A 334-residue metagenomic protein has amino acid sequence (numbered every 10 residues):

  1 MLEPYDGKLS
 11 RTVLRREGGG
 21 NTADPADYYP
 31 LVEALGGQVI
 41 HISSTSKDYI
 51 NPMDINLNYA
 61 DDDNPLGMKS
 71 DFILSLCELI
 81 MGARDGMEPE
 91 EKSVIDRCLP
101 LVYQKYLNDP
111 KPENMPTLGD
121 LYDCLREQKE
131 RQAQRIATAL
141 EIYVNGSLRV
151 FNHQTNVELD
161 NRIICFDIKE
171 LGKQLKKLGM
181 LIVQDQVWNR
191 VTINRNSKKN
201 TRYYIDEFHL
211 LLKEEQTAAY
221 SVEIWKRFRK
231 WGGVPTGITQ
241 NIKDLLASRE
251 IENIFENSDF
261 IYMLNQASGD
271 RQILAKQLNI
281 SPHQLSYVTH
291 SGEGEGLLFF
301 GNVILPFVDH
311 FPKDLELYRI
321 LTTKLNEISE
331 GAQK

Functional and structural regions predicted by a protein language model:
N21-D24: Intrinsic-disorder-associated, low-complexity terminal segments enriched in Asp/Asn/His/Tyr and depleted of Lys/Arg
A26-G37, S44-S46, N51-G233, L246-R249 (+2 more regions): P-loop NTPase motor domains
T239: H-loop/switch region of ABC-family ATPase nucleotide-binding domains
I242-K334: C-terminal regions of RecA-like/P-loop NTPase motor modules
